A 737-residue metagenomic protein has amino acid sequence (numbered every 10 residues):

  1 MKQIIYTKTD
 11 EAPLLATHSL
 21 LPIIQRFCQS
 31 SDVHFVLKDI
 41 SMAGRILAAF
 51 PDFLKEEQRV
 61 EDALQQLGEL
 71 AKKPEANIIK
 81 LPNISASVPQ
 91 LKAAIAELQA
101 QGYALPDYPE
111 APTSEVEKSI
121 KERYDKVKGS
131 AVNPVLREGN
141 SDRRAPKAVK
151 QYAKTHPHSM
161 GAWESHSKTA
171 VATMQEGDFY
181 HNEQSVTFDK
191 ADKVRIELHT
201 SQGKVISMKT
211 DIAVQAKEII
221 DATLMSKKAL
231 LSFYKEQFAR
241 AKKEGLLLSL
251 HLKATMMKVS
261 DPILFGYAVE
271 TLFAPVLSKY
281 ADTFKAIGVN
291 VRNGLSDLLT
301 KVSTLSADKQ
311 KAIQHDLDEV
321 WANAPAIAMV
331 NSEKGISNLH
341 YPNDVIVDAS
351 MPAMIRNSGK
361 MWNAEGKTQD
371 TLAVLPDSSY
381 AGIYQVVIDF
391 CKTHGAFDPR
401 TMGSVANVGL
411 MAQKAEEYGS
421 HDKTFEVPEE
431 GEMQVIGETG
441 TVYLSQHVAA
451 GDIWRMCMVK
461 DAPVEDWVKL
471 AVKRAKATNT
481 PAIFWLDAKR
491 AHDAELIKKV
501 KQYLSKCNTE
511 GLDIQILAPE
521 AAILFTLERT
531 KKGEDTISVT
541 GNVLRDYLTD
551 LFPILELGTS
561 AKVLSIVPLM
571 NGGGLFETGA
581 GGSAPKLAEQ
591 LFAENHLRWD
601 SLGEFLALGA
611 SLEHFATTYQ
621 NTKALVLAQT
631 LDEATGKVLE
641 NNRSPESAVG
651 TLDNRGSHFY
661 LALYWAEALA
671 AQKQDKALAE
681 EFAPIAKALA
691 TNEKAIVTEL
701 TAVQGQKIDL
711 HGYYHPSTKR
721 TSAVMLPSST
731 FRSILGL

Functional and structural regions predicted by a protein language model:
K2-G266, P275-K499, Y503-R655, Y660-W665 (+2 more regions): Extended, well-ordered protein cores
E465, K469, A475-A477, L669 (+2 more regions): Conformational switch/transducer regions in large eukaryotic molecular machines and scaffolds
Q620, Q674-E680: Structural helix-adjacent loops and short alpha-helical linkers that scaffold large soluble proteins
N641, A648-G656, P684, K707-L710 (+2 more regions): Terminal, compositionally biased segments used for targeting/anchoring and flexible tails
W665-Q674: Short, charged/polar, low-complexity loop and linker segments that flank or interrupt alpha-helical bundles
A679-K687: Short, charged, amphipathic alpha-helical segments
V697-Y713: A glycine-biased, small/acidic residue-tolerant capping/turn segment at secondary-structure junctions
P716-L737: C-terminal accessory extensions/subdomains outside the catalytic/core fold
